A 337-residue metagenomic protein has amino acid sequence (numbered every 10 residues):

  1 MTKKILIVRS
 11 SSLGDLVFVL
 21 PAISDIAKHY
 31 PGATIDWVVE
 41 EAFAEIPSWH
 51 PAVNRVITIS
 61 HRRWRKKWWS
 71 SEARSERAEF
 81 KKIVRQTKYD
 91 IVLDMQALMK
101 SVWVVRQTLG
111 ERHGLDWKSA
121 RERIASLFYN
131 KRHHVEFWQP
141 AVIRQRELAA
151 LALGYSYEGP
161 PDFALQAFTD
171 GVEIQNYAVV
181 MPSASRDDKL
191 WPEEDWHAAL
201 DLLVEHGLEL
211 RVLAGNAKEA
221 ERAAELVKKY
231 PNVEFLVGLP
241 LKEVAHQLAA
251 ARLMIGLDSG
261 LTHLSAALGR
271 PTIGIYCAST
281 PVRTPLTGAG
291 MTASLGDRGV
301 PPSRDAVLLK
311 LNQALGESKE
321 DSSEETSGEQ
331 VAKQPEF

Functional and structural regions predicted by a protein language model:
M1-F337: Catalytic machinery of carbohydrate-active enzymes, primarily nucleotide-sugar-dependent glycosyltransferases
